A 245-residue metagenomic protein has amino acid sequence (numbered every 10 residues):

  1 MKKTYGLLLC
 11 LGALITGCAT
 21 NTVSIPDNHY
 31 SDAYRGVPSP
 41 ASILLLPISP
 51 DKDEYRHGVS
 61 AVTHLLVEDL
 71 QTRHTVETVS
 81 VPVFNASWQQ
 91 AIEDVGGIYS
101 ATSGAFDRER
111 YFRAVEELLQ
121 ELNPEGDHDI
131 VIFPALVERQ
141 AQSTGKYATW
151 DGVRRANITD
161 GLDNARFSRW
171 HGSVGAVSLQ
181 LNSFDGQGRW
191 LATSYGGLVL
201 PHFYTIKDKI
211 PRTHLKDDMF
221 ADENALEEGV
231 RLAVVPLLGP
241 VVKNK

Functional and structural regions predicted by a protein language model:
M1-L8: Bacterial N-terminal signal peptides that target proteins for export
I15-G17: C-terminal motif of bacterial Sec signal peptides marking the signal peptidase cleavage site
A19-P40, G126, E138-K245: C-terminal/domain-edge helix-coil "capping" segments
P38-D53, D94-Y99, T213-H214: Acidic/histidine-rich, surface-exposed loop or edge segments in extracytoplasmic proteins
S42-P47, V131-A135, Q180-N182: Soluble periplasmic/extracytoplasmic beta-strand elements of cell-envelope proteins
K52-A141, F184-W190: N-terminal segment of the mature soluble domain
